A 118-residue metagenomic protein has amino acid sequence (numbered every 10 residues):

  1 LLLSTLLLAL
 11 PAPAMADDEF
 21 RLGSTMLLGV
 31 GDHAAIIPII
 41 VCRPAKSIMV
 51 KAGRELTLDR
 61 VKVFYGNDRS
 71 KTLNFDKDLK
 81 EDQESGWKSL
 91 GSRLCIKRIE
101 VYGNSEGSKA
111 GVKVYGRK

Functional and structural regions predicted by a protein language model:
L2-A9: Bacterial N-terminal signal peptides
L10-D17: Sec/Tat signal peptide C-region and signal peptidase I cleavage site
D18-F20, H33: Eukaryotic extended interaction platforms
G23-L28, T72-K80: Solvent-exposed serine/threonine-rich low-complexity stretches and specific carbohydrate-binding patches
L28-L58: Short, surface-exposed binding/anchoring microloops in extracellular/periplasmic proteins
V30-D32, K80-S85: Solvent-exposed, conformationally flexible loop/turn segments
R43-V50, G91-K109: Noncatalytic modules at the cell exterior or secretory-pathway interfaces, chiefly beta-strand-rich lectin/adhesion
R54-F75, A110-K118: Short, surface-exposed beta-strand/strand-loop-strand elements in extracellular ectodomains
